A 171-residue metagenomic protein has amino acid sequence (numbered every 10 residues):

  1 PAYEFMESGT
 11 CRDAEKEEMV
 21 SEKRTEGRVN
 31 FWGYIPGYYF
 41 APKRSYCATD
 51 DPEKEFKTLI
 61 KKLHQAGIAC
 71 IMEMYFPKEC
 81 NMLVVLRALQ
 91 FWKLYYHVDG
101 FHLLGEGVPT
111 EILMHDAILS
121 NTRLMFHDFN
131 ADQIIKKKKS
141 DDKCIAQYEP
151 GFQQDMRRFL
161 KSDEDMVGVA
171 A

Functional and structural regions predicted by a protein language model:
P1, C70-M72, F101-L103, L124-H127: Hydrophobic faces of well-ordered beta-strands that scaffold small-molecule active sites in alpha/beta enzyme cores
P1-D13: Extracellular/periplasmic solute-recognition and catalytic clefts
Y3-M6, S45, M74-K78, G107 (+1 more regions): Active-site-proximal loop/turn and secondary-structure-junction residues that shape catalytic pockets, frequently
S8, C80, E111, I134: Active-site-proximal flexible loops/turns
T10-Q65, F76-Y95: Aromatic- and acidic-residue-enriched carbohydrate-binding clefts of CAZyme catalytic domains
E53, G107-L113: Active-site-adjacent beta->alpha loops and helix N-cap segments on the catalytic face of soluble alpha/beta enzymes
K62-I71, W92-D99, D116-N121: Secondary-structure transition/capping motifs at alpha-helix termini and the adjoining loop/turn into the next element
H97, M114-A171: Conserved alpha/beta catalytic core and glycan-binding cleft of carbohydrate-active enzymes
